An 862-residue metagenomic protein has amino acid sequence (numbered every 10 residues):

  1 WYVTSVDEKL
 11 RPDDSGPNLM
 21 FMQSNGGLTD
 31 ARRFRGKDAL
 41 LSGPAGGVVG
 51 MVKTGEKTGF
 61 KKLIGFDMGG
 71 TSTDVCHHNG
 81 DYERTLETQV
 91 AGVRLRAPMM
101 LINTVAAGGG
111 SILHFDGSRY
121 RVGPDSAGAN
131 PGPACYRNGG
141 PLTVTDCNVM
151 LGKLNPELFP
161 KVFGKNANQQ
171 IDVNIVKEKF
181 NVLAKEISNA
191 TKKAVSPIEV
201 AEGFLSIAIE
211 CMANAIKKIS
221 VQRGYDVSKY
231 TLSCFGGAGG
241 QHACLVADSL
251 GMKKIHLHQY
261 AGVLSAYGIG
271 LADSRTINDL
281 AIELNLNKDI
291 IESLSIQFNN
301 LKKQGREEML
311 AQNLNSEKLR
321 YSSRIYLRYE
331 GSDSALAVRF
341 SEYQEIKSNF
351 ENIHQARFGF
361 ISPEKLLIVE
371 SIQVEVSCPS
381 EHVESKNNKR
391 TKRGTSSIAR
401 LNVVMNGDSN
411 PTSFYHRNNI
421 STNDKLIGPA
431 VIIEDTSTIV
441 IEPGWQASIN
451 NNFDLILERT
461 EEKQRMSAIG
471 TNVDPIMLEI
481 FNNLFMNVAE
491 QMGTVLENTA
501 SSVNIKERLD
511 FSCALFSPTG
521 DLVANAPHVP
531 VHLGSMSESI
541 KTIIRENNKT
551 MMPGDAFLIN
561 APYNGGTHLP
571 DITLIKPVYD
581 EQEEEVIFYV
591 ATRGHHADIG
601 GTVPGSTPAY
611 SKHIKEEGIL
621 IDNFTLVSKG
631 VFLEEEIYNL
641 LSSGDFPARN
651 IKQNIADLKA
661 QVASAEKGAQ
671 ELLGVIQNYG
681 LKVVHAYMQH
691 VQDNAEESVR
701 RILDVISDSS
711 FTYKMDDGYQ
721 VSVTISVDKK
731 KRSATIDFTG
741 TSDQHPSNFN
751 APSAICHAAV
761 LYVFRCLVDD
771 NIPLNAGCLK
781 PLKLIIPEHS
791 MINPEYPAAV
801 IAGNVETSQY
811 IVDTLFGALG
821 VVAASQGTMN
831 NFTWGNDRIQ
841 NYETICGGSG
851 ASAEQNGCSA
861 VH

Functional and structural regions predicted by a protein language model:
Y2-S5, D14: N-terminal beta-alpha lobe that positions the nucleotide/phosphoryl donor in ATP/NTP-coupled carboxylate activation
S5, G26-L63, T85-M100, G108-G110 (+3 more regions): Conserved phosphate-binding catalytic cores of ATP/NTP-utilizing and phosphoryl-transfer enzymes
D14-A31, A243, D728-D737: Acidic-glycine-rich active-site phosphate/pyrophosphate-binding loop
L19, T231-C234: Short catalytic-loop micro-motif centered on adjacent basic/acidic residues
K37-D38, D81-R84, A272-T276: Short, hinge-like loop/turn segments at secondary-structure boundaries
F60, G70, G123, A127-N130 (+4 more regions): C-terminal, non-catalytic interaction/recognition modules in large multi-subunit enzymes and RNPs
K62-G65, S72-V122, N130-P133, L257-H258 (+2 more regions): Glycine/threonine-rich beta-strand-loop-alpha-helix active-site module that forms ligand/phosphate-binding
